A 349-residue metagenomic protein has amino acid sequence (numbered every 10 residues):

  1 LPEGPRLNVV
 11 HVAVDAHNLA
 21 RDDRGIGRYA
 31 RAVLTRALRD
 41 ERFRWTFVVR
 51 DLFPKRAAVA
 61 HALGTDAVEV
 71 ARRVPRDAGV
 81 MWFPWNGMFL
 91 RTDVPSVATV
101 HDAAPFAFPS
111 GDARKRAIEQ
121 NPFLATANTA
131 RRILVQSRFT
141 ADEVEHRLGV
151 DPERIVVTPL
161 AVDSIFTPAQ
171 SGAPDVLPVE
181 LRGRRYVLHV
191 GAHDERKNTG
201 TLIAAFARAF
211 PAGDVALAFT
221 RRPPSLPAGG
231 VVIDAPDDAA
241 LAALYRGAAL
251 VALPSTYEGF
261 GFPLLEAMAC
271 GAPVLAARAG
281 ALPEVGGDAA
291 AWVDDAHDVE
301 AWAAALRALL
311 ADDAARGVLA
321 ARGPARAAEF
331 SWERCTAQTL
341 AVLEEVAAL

Functional and structural regions predicted by a protein language model:
L1-L349: Carbohydrate transferase catalytic cores enriched for Leloir-type hexosyltransferases
